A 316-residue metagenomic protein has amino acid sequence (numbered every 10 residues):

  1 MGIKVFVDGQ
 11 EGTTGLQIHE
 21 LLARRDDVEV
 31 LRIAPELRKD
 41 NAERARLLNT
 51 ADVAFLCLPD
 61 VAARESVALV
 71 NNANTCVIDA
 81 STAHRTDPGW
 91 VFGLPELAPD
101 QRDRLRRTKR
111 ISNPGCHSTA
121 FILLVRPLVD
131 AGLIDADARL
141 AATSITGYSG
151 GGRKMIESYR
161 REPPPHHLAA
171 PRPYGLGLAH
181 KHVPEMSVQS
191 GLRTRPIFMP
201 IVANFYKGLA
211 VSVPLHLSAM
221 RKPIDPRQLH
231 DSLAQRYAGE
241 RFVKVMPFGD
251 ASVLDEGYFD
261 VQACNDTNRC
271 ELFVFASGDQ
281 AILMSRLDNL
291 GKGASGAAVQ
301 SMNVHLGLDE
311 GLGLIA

Functional and structural regions predicted by a protein language model:
M1-Y174, C264, F273-S277, L312-L314: N-terminal Rossmann-like NAD(P) cofactor-binding subdomain of oxidoreductases, focused on the glycine-rich
G9, T13, C116-L123, G177-P184 (+4 more regions): Conserved active-site and cofactor/substrate-binding residues in soluble primary-metabolism enzymes
H19, I122-V129, V183-S187, H230 (+2 more regions): Predominant activation on well-ordered alpha-helical scaffold segments within soluble catalytic domains
L31, I197-M199, M246: General small-molecule cofactor/ligand-binding pocket signal
S81, I145, V202, P214 (+1 more regions): Anionic group-transfer/hydrolysis microenvironments
R107-K109, L209-V211, D279-A281: Short amphipathic alpha-helical segments
L178-Y206, A210-S212: Oxyanion-binding "anion nests"
P214-A316: C-terminal active-site/capping subdomain that shapes the small-molecule cofactor and substrate pocket of enzyme
